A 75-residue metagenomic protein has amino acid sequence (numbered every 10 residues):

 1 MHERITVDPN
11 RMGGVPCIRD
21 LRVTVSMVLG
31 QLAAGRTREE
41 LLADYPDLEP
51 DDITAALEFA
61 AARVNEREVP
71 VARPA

Functional and structural regions predicted by a protein language model:
M1-E39: A short, structured beta-strand/loop element
R4, R11-M12, F59, R73-A75: N-terminus-biased detector of the onset of the functional/mature region
E39, L48-P74: C-terminal structural segments of small proteins and small subunits
A43: Alpha-helical residues within the helix-turn-helix
